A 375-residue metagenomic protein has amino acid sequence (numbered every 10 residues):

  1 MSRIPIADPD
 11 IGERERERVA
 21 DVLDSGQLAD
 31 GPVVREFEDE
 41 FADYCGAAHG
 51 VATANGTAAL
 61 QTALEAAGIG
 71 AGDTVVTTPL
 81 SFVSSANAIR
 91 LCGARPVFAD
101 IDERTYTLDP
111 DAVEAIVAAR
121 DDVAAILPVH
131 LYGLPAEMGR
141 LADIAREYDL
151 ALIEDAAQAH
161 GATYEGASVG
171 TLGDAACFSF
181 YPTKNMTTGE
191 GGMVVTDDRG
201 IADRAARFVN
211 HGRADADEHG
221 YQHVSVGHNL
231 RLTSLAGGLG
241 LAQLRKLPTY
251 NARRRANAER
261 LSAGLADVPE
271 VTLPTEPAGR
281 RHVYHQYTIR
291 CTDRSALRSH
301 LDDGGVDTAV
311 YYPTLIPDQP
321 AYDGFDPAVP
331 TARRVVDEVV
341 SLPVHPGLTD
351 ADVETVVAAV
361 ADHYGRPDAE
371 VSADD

Functional and structural regions predicted by a protein language model:
M1-Q27, P32, V224, G304 (+1 more regions): N-terminal "arm"/small-domain region of PLP-dependent enzymes with the aminotransferase-like
V19, F41, A59, V75 (+14 more regions): Generic structural signal for small/hydrophobic residues in well-ordered secondary structure, especially within
Q27-T74, A88-L91, F98-D100, A167: Phosphate-binding glycine-rich loop
A47-A48, D111, A125-P128, L134 (+3 more regions): PLP-dependent aminotransferase class I/II
V75-V76, I89, P96, L152 (+1 more regions): A short hydrophobic/small-residue beta-strand
C92, E147-Y148, G304: Helix C-cap/helix->beta junction micro-motif
R95-T105, A309-Y311: Short beta-strand->loop structural element characteristic of the AMP-binding/adenylate-forming
R104-T188, M193-V195, S341: Active-site phosphate-binding strand-loop segment of PLP-dependent enzymes
